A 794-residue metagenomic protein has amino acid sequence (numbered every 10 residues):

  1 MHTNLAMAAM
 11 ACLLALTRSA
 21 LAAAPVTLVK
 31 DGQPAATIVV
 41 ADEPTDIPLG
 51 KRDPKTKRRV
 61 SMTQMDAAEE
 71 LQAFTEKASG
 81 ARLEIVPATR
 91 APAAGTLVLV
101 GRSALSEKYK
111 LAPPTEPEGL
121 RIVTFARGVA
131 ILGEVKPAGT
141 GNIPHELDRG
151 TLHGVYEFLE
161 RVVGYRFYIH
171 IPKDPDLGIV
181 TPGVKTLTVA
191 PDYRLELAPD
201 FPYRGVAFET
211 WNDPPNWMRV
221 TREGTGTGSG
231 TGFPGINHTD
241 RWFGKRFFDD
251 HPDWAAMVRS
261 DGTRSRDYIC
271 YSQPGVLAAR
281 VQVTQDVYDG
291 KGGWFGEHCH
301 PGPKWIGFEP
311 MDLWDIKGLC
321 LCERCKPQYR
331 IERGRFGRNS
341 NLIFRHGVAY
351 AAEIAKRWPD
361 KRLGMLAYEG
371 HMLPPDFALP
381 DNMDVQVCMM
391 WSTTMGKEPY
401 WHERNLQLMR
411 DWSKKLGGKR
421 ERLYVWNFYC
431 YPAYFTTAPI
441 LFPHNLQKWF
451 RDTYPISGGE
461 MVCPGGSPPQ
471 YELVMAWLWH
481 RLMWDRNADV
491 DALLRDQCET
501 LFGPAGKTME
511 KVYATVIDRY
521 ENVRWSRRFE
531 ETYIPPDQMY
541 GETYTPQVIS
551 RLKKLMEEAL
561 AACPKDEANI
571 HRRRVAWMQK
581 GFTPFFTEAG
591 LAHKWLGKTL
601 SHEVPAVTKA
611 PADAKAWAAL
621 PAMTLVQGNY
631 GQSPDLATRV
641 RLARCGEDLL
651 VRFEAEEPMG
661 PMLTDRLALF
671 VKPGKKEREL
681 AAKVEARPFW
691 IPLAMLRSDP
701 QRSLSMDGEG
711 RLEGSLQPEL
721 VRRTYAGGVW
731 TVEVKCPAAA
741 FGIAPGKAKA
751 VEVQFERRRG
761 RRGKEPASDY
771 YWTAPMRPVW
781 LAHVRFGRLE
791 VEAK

Functional and structural regions predicted by a protein language model:
N4-R18: Bacterial N-terminal signal peptides
A11, A20-R121, K185-P191: Acidic, contiguous N-terminal accessory segments
Q64-E70, F74-E76, P113-F344, A355-K356 (+2 more regions): Feature activates predominantly on carbohydrate-active enzymes
D267-Y271, G275-A278, D286, E403-K507: Structured mid-domain segments that build the active-site/substrate or prosthetic-cofactor binding neighborhood
G347-L373, E421-C430, V462: Aromatic-lined carbohydrate-recognition surfaces of secreted/lumenal glycan-active proteins
G364-T394, T437-F442, P469-A476: Substrate-binding cleft/loops of secretory-pathway carbohydrate-active enzymes
P455, W479-S601: Catalytic domains of carbohydrate-active enzymes that cleave complex glycans
H593-K794: Structural preference for beta-rich elements and adjacent junctions enriched in aromatics
